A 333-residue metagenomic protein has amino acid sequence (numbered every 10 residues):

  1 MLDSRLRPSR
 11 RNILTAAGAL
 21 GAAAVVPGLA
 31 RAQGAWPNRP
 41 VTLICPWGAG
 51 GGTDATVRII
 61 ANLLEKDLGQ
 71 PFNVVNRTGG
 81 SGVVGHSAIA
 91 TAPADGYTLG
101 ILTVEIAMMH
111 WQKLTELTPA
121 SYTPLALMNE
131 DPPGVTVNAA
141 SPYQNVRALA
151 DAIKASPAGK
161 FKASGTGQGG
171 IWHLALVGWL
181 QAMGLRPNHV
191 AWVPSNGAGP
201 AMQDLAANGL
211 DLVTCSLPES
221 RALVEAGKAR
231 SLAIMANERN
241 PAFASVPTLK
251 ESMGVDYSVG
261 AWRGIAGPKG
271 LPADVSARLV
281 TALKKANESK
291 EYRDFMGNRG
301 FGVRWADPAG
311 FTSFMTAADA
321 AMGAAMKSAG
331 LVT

Functional and structural regions predicted by a protein language model:
M1-N12, A16-A23: N-terminal secretory signal peptides
A30-L43, P93-T98, A150-F161, E225-A226 (+2 more regions): Immediate post-signal peptide segment of exported/extracytoplasmic ligand-binding proteins
A32-A120, L185-D211, W305, L331-T333: N-terminal (or domain-start) structured segment
N38-P40, A273-T333: An extracytoplasmic/periplasmic, membrane-proximal ligand-sensing/linker region
T91-Y97, W111-P200, L249, W262-D294: Hinge/capping helix and adjacent helix->loop/strand transition within the periplasmic-binding protein
V104-L114, H173, V177-M183, A207 (+1 more regions): A ligand-binding cleft/hinge motif common to bilobed small-molecule-binding domains
E130, E219-E288, A317-A320, A325: C-terminal lobe and pocket-closing loops of periplasmic/extracytoplasmic Venus-flytrap solute-binding proteins
